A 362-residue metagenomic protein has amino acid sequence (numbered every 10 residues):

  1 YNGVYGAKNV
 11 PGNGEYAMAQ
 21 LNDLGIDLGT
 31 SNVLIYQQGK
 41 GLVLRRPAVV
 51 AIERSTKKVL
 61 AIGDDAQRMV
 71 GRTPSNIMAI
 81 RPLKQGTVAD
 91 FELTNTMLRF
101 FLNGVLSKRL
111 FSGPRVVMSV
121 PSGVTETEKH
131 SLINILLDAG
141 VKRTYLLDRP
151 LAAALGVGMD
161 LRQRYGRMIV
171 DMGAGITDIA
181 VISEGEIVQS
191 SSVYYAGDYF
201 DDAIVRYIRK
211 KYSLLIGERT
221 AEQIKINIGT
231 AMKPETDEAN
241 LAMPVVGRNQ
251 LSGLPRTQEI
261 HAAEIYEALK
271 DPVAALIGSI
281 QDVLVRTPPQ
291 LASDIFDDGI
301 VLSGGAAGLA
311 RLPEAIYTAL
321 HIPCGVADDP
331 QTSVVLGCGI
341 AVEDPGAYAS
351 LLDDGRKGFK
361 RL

Functional and structural regions predicted by a protein language model:
Y1-M172, A180-I300, A307-L362: Nucleotide/phosphate-binding catalytic cleft detector across ATP-hydrolyzing and phosphate-transferring enzymes
